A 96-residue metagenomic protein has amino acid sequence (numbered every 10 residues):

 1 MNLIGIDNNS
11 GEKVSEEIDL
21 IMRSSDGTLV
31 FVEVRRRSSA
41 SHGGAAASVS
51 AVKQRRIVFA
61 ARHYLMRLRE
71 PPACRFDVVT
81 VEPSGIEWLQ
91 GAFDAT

Functional and structural regions predicted by a protein language model:
M1-F31, T96: Active-site metal-binding core of divalent-cation-utilizing nuclease and nuclease-like domains
L3, V34-R36, G91: Active-site donor-binding loop signature of nucleotide-sugar glycosyltransferases
K13-E17, G27-L29, G44, V52 (+1 more regions): Short connector loops at helix/strand junctions that flank enzyme active sites, especially segments positioning acidic
I18-M22, D26-S41, V49, I57: Conserved catalytic cores of phosphodiester-cleaving nucleases, focusing on short active-site segments
L20, A45-S48, R75-V78: Residue-level recognition of specific faces of alpha-helices
R37-A40, G44, S84, W88: Residue-level signal for pocket-adjacent positions within structured domains
A45-L68, P72: Short, charged, amphipathic alpha-helix that recurs within catalytic cores of restriction-modification and other
M66-T96: Domain-level recognition of nuclease-like catalytic cores that cleave nucleotide substrates
